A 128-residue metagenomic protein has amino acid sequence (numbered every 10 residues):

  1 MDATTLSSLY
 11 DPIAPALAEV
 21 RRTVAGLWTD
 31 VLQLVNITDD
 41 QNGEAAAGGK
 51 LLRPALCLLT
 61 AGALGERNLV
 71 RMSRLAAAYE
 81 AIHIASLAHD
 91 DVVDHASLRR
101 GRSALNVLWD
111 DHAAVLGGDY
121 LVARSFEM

Functional and structural regions predicted by a protein language model:
M1-I84, A88, V92-V107: Conserved N-terminal diphosphate/IPP-binding helix and adjacent helical/loop segment of trans-prenyltransferase domains
V107-E127: Multi-pass membrane catalytic core of lipid/isoprenoid biosynthesis enzymes
